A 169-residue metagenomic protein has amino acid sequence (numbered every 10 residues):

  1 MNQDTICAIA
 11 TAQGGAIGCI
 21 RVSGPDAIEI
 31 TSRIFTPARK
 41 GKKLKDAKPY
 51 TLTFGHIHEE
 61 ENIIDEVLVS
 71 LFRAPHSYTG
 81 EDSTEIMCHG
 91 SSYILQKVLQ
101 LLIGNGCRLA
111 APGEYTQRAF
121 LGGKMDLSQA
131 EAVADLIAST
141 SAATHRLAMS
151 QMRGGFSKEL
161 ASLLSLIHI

Functional and structural regions predicted by a protein language model:
M1-R146, S150, G154: A glycine-rich (often HGG/GG-containing) alpha/beta subdomain
M152, F156, L160-L163: Amphipathic alpha-helical coiled-coil segments
I167-I169: Conserved small/polar residues in nucleotide/adenosyl-binding loops
